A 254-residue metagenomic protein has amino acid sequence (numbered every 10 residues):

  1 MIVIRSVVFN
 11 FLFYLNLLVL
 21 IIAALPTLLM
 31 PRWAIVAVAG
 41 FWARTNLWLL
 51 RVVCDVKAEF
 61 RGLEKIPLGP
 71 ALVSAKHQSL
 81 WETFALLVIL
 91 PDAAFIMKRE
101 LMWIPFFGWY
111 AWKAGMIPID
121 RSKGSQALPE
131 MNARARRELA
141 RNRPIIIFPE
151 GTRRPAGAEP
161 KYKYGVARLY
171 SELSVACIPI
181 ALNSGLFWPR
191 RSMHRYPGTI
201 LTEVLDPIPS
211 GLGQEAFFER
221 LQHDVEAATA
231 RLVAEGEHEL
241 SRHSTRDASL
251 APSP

Functional and structural regions predicted by a protein language model:
I4-L29: A hydrophobic membrane-anchoring feature enriched in long, contiguous, low-charge segments that mark signal-anchor
L20-R44, R51-V53, P67-G124: Catalytic core of membrane glycerolipid acyltransferases/transacylases, capturing the structured, soluble-facing
C54-V56, F60: Membrane-helix interfacial anchor on the cytosolic side
F60, I117-D120, S210: Short acidic-hydrophobic, aromatic-tinged amphipathic segments that line or gate anion-handling sites
F60, V73, F95-I96, T202-V204: Generic preference for hydrophobic
G62-I66: Glycine-rich helix-loop-beta junction characteristic of Rossmann-like nucleotide cofactor-binding loops
L128-P254: Non-catalytic C-terminal accessory region of glycerolipid acyltransferases and related lyso-lipid remodeling enzymes
